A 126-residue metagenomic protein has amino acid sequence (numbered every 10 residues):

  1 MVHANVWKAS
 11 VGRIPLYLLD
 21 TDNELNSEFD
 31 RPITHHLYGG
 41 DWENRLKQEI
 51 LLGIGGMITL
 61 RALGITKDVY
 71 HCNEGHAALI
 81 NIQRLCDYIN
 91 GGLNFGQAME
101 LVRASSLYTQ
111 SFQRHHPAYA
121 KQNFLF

Functional and structural regions predicted by a protein language model:
M1-F126: Catalytic cores of carbohydrate-active enzymes across secretory and cytosolic contexts
